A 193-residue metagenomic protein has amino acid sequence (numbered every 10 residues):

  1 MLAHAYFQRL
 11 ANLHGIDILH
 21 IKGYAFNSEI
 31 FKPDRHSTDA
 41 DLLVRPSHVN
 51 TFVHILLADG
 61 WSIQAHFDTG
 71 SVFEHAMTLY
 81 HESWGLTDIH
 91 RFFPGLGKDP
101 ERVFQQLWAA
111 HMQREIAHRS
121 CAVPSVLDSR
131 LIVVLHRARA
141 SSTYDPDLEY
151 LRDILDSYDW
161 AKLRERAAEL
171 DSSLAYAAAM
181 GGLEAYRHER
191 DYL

Functional and structural regions predicted by a protein language model:
M1-T38, V44-L193: Conserved NTP-donor binding/palm subdomain of two-metal-ion nucleotidyltransferases/polymerases, i.e., the charged
